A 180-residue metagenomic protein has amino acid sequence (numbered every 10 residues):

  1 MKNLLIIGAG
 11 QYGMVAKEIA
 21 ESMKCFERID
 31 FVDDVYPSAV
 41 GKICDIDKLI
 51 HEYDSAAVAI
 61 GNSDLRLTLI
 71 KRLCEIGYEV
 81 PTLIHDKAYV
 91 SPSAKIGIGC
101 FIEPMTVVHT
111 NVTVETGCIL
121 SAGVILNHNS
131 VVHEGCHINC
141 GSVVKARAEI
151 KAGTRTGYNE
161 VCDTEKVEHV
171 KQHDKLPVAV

Functional and structural regions predicted by a protein language model:
K2-A20: Glycine-rich adenosine-cofactor-binding loop
K2-L5, R28, D54-A57: Short active-site oxyanion
I6-I7, V32, A59, N139 (+1 more regions): Short hydrophobic segments within beta-strands
Q11-M14, D64-L65, K95: Short alpha-helical
K17-I19, T68-R72, V114: Short amphipathic alpha-helical segments
S22-A39: NAD(P)-binding Rossmann-fold cofactor-contacting core
Y36-Y89: Phosphate-bearing ligand-interacting subdomains that bind or position ATP/ADP/UDP/GDP/NAD(P) or nucleotide-linked
T82-V180: Structural signal for interior beta-strand "rungs" in well-ordered beta-sheet cores of soluble enzyme domains
